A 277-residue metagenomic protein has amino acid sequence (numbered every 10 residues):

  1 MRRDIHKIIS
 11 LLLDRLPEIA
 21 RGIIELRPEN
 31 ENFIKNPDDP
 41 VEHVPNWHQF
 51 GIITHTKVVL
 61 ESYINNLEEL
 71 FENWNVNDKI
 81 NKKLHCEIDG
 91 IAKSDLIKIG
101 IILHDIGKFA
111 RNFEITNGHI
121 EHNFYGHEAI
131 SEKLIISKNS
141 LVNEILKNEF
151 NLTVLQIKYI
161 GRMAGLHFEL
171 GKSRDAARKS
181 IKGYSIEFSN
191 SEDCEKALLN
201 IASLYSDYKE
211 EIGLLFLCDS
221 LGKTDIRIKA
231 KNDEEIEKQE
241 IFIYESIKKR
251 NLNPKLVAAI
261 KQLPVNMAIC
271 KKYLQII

Functional and structural regions predicted by a protein language model:
M1-I115, I120-H122: Acidic/His-rich, divalent-metal-binding segments that scaffold phosphate/diphosphate chemistry
R3-K7, P17, T54, A129 (+5 more regions): Generic alpha-helical secondary structure signal
D4, I8-L11, R15, G22 (+6 more regions): Charge-rich, solvent-exposed alpha-helical interaction surfaces
D4, S137, L141-V142, S206-I277: Charged substrate- and nucleic-acid-binding regions of tRNA-handling and nucleotidyl-transfer enzymes, centered on
L12, Y63, L67, I135-L146 (+1 more regions): Hydrophobic, Leu/Ile/Phe/Ala-enriched alpha-helical segments that form helix-helix packing faces
R15, G22, L26-E29, N73 (+4 more regions): Surface-exposed polar/charged interaction patches
K79-N81, G165, E169, I269-I277: A broadly tuned preference for mixed-charge, low-complexity surface segments
K82-R227: Divalent metal-dependent catalytic cores for phosphoryl transfer on phosphate-bearing substrates
